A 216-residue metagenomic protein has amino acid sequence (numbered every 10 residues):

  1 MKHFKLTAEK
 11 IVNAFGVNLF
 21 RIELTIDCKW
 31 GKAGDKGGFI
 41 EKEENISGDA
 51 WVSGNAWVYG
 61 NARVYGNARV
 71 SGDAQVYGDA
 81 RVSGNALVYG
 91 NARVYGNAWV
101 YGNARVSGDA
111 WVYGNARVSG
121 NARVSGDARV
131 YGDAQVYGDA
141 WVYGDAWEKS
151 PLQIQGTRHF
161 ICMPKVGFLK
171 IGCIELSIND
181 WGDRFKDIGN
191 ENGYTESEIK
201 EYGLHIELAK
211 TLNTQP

Functional and structural regions predicted by a protein language model:
M1, A8-K10, A14, Y143-P216: Intrinsically disordered, low-complexity terminal regions
M1, V12, V17, K36 (+14 more regions): Generic intrinsically disordered, low-complexity segments enriched for polar/acidic and small residues
M1-R69, R81, N85, Q215: Extended, small-residue-rich solenoid/repeat segments and analogous flexible loops that form exposed scaffolds
M1-W30, R81, N85, N91-R93 (+4 more regions): Positively charged, hydrophobic/aromatic-enriched amphipathic segments
V12, D27-W30, G34, E44 (+9 more regions): Compositionally biased, low-complexity repeat tracts
S47-D145: Thr-biased low-complexity repeat/linker tracts and other Thr-enriched repetitive architectures
